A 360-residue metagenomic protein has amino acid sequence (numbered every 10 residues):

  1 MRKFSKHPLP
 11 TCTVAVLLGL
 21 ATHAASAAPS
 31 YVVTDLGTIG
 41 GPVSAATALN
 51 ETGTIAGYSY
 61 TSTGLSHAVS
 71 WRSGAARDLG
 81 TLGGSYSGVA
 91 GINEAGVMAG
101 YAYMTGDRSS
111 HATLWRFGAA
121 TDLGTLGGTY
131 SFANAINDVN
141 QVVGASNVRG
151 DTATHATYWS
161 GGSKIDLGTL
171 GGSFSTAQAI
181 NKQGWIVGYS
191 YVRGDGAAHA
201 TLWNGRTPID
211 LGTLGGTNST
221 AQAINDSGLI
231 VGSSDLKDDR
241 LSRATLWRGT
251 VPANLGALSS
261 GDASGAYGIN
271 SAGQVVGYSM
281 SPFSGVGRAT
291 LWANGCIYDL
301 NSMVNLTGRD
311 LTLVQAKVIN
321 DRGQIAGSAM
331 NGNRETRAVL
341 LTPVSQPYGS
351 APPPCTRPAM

Functional and structural regions predicted by a protein language model:
R2-P8, C12-G19, H23-M360: Residue-level hotspots at or immediately adjacent to binding/recognition sites across diverse folds
